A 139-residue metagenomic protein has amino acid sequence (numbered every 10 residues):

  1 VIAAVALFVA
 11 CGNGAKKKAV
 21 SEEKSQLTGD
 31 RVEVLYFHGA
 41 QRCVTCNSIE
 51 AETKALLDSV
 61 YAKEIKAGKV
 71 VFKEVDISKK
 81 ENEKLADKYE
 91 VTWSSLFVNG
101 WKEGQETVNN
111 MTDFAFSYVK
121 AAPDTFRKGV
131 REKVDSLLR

Functional and structural regions predicted by a protein language model:
V1-I2: Sec-dependent signal peptide recognition, specifically the positively charged N-region followed immediately by
L7-A10: C-terminal motif of bacterial Sec signal peptides marking the signal peptidase cleavage site
G12-Q26: Short, low-complexity, disordered segments immediately C-terminal to signal peptides in bacterial exported proteins
L27-S59: Local sequence-structure signature of Cys/Sec-based thiol-disulfide redox active-site neighborhoods
I65-E81: Thiol-based oxidoreductase modules, predominantly thioredoxin-like and allied folds used for disulfide exchange
K80-Q105, N110: Structural alpha/beta surface segment adjacent to cysteine/selenocysteine redox centers across thiol/disulfide enzymes
V98-R139: Non-catalytic, surface beta->alpha helical segment in thiol-disulfide oxidoreductase systems
